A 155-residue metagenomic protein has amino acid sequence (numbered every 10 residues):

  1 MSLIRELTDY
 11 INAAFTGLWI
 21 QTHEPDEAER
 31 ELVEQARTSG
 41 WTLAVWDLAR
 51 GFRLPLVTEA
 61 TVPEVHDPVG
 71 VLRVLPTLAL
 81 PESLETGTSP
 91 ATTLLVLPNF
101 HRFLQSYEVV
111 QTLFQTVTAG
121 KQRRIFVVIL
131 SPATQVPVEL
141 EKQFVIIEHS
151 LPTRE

Functional and structural regions predicted by a protein language model:
M1-E155: ATP/nucleotide-binding catalytic cores
